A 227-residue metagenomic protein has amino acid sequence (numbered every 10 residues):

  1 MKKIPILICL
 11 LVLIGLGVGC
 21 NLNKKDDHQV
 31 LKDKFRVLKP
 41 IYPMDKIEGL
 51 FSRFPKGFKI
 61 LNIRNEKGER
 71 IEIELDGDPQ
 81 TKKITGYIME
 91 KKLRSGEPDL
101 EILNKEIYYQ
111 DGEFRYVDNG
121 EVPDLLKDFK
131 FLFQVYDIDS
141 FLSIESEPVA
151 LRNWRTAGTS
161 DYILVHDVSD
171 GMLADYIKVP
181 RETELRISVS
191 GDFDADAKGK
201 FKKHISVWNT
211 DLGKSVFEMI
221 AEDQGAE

Functional and structural regions predicted by a protein language model:
M1-C20: Sec-dependent bacterial lipoprotein signal peptides
L16-N65: N-terminal leader/targeting segments and the immediate start of mature chains
F58-R64, E90-K91, V165-A174, V207: Generic short beta-strand segments
N62-E66, E97, G171-R181, L212-V216: Flexible, membrane-facing loop/turn or short amphipathic-helix motifs that contact lipid bilayers or gate lipid-binding
D76-F131: An acidic-aromatic
Q110-T159: Flexible, processing/modification-adjacent segments and terminal tails in exported/periplasmic/extracellular proteins
D139-D194: Extended beta-strand-rich segments in extracellular/periplasmic secretory proteins, especially within noncatalytic
T183-E227: Acidic, serine/threonine-rich low-complexity disordered tracts
